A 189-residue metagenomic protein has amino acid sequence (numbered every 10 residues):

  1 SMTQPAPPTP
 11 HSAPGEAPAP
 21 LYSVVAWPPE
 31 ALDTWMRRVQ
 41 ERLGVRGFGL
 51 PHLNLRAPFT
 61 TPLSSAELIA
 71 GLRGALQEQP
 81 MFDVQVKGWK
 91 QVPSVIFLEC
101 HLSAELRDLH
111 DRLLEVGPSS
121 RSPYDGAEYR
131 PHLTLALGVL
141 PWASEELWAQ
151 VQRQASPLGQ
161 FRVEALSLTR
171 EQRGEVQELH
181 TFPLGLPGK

Functional and structural regions predicted by a protein language model:
M2-D83, S103-R162, E175-K189: Basic, often amphipathic N-terminal segments
A57-T60, K90-E99: Structural motif corresponding to the early beta-alpha repeats
K87-V95, Y129-P131, A165-E175: Short proline/glycine- and acidic-rich turn/helix-capping motifs at secondary-structure junctions
